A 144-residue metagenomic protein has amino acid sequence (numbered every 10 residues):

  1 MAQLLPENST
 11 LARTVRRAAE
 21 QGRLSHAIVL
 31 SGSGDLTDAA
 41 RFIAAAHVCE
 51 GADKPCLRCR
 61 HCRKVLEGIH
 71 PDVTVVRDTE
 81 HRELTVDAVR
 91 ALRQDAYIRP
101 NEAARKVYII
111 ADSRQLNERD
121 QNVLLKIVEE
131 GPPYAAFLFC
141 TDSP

Functional and structural regions predicted by a protein language model:
M1-E118, A136-L138: P-loop/Walker A NTP-binding region and its immediately flanking N-terminal helices in P-loop NTPase folds
Y97, N122-C140: Conserved catalytic/switch belt of AAA+ P-loop NTPases
D142-P144: The feature captures the ABC ATPase H-loop/switch
